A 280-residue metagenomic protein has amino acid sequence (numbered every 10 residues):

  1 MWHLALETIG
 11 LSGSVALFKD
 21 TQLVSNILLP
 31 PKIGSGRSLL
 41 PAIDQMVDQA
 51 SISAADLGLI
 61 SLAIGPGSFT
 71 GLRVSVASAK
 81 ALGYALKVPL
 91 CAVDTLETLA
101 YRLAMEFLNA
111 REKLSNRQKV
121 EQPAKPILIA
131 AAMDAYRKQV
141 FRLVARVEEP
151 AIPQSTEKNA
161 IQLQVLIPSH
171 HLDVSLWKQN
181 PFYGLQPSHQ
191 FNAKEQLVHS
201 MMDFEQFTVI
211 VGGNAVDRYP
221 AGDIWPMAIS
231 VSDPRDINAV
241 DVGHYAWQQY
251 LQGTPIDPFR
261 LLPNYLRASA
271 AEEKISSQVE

Functional and structural regions predicted by a protein language model:
M1-I64, D236: N-terminal beta-alpha supersecondary unit
L11, G65-P66, A135-K138, V216-D217 (+1 more regions): Short glycine-rich anion-binding loops that position phosphate/pyrophosphate groups of nucleotides and phosphorylated
A16-F18, F141-A145, N264: Conserved hydrophobic/aromatic positions in well-ordered beta-strands
M46-A50, A85, L103-E106, A110 (+1 more regions): Stable alpha-helical structural segments in soluble proteins, enriched in small hydrophobic residues
L59-T95: DPxDG-like acidic metal-binding loop motif
P89-D236: Surface "functional belts" at beta-alpha junctions
S230-E280: Acyltransferase
